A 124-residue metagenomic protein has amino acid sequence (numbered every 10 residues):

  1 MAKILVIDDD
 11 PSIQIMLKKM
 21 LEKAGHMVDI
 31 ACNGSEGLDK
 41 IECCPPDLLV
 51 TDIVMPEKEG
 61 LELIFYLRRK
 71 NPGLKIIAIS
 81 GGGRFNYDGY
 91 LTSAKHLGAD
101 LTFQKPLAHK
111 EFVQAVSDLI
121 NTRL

Functional and structural regions predicted by a protein language model:
P11-D29, L97: Two-component/phosphorelay signaling modules centered on CheY-like receiver
I30-L48: Acidic, metal-coordinating helix/loop segments flanking the phosphotransfer/catalytic sites of two-component signaling
N33-E36, E59-L63: Acidic catalytic/metal-coordinating carboxylates
E42-C44, L67-L74, L97: Conserved phosphotransfer cores of two-component systems
D52: Active-site residues of response regulator receiver
M55: Receiver (REC) domain active-site loop signature in two-component systems and cognate sites in sensor histidine kinases
E62, G83-F103, K110-Q114: Alpha4 helix (beta4-alpha4-beta5 surface) of REC/receiver domains from two-component response regulators
G73-N86: A short, hydrophobic beta-strand element within the central beta-sheet of small alpha/beta folds
